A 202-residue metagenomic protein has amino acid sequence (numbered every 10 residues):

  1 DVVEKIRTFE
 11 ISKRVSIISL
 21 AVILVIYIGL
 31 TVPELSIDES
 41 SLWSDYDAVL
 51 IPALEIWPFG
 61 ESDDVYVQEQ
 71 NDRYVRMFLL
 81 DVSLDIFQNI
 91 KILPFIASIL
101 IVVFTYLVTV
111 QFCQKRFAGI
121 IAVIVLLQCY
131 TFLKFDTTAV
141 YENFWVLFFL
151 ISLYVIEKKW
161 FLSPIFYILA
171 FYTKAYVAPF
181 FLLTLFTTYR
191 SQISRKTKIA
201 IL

Functional and structural regions predicted by a protein language model:
D1-P33, T197-I201: Start-transfer (signal-anchor) and selected internal transmembrane alpha helices of multi-pass inner/ER membrane
V2-I6, A178-L202: Perimembrane helix-loop-helix junctions
P33-A53, F59-L79: Extracytoplasmic catalytic/substrate-binding loops of multi-pass membrane glycan-assembly enzymes
Q70-V103, F135: Loop-to-helix entry region of an early transmembrane alpha helix in multi-pass inner-membrane enzymes
T105-Q128, V146-L147: Transmembrane-helix signature of polytopic, membrane-embedded enzymes that assemble or transfer cell-envelope glycans
C113, F149-L162: Membrane-interface transmembrane helices that cradle and orient dolichyl/undecaprenyl
K134-E142: Short acidic/glycine- and proline-prone juxtamembrane loop motifs at membrane-interface regions of multi-pass membrane
F161-A175, F180-F186: Membrane-interface alpha helices of multi-pass inner-membrane proteins
